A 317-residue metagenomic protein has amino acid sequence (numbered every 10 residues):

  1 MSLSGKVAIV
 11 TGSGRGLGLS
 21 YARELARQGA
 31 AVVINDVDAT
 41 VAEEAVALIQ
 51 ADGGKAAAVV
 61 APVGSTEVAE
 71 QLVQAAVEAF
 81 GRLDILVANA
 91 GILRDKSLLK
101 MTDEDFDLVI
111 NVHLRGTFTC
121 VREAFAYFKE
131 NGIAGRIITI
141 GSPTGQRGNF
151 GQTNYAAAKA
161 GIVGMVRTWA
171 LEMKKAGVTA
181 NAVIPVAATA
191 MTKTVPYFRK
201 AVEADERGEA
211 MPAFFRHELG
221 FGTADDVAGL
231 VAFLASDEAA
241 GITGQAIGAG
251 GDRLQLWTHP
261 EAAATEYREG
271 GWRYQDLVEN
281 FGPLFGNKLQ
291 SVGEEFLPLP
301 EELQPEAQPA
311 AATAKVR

Functional and structural regions predicted by a protein language model:
L3-V33: Canonical Rossmann dinucleotide-binding motif of NAD(H)/NADP(H)-dependent dehydrogenases/reductases, specifically
S20-Y21, Q28, R147, V163 (+2 more regions): Active-site-adjacent segment of SDR/Rossmann-fold oxidoreductases
A39-T40, V60-Q71, D103: The beta1-alpha1 cofactor-binding region of Rossmann-like NAD(H)/NADP(H)-dependent oxidoreductases
S97-L98, T102-I110: Substrate-binding pocket helix/loop in short-chain dehydrogenase/reductase
V121, A158, V166: Active-site helix of classical SDR
S142: Residue(s) in the substrate-gating loop at a strand-loop-helix junction that position the organic substrate next
A204-V316: C-terminal helical subdomain
